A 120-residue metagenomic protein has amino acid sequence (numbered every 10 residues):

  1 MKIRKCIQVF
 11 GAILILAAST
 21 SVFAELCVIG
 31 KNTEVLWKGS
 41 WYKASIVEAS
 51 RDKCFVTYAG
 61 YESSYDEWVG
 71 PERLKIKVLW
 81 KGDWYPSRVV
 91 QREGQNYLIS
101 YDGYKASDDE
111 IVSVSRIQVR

Functional and structural regions predicted by a protein language model:
M1-F10: Bacterial N-terminal signal peptides that target proteins for export
I13-L16: Short, linear, compositionally biased motifs with a strong N-terminal bias
F23-R120: Eukaryotic chromatin- and chromosome-associated nuclear factors, especially histone mark writers/erasers/readers
